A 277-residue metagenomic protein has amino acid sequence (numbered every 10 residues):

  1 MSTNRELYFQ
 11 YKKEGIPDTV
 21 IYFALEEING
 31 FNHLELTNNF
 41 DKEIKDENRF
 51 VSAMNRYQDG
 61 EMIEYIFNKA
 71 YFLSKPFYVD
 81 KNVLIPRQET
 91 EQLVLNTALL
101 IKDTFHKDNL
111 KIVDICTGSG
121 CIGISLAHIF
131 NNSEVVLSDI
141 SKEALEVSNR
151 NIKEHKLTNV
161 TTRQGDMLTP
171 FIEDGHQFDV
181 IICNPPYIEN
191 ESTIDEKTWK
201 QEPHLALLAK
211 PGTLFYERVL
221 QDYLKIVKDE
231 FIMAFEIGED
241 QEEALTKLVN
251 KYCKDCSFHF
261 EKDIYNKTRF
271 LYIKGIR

Functional and structural regions predicted by a protein language model:
M1-D41: Non-catalytic accessory regions of SAM-dependent methyltransferases
A24, G60, T90, I122 (+5 more regions): Residue-level signal for inorganic ion chemistry
E27-L100: Conserved AdoMet
Q92-E191, R218: Conserved SAM/SAH cofactor-binding pocket of Class I
N149-R150, T193-E196, L220, T246-L248: Short amphipathic alpha-helical segments
P185-F215: Mobile active-site "lid"/loop adjacent to the S-adenosyl-L-methionine
P211-K274: Conserved Class I SAM-dependent methyltransferase catalytic core
